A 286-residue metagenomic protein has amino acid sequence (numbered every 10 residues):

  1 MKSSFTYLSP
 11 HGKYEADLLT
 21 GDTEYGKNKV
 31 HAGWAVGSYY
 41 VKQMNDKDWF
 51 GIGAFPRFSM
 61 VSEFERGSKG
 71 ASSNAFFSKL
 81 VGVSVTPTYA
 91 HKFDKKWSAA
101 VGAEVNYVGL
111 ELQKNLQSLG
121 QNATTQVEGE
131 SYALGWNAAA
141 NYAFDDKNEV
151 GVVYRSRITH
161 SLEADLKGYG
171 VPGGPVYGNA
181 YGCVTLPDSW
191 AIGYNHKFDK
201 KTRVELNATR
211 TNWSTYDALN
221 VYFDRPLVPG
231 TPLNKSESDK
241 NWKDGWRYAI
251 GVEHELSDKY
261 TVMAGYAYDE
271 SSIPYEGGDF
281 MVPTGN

Functional and structural regions predicted by a protein language model:
M1-G12: Transmembrane beta-strand segments of Gram-negative outer membrane beta-barrel proteins
Y14-Y25, G33-N286: Outer-membrane beta-barrel porins/channels
V30: Extracellular/lumenal carbohydrate-interaction signature centered on repeated Trp-anchored short motifs
